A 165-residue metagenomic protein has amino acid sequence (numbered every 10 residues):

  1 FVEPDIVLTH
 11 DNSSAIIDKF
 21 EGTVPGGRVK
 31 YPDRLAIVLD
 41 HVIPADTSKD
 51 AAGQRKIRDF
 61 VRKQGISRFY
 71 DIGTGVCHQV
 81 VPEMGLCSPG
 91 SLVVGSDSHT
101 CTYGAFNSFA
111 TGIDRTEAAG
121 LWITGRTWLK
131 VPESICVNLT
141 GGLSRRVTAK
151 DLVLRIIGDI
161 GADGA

Functional and structural regions predicted by a protein language model:
F1-A165: Fe-S-dependent hydro-lyases/dehydratases of central metabolism
